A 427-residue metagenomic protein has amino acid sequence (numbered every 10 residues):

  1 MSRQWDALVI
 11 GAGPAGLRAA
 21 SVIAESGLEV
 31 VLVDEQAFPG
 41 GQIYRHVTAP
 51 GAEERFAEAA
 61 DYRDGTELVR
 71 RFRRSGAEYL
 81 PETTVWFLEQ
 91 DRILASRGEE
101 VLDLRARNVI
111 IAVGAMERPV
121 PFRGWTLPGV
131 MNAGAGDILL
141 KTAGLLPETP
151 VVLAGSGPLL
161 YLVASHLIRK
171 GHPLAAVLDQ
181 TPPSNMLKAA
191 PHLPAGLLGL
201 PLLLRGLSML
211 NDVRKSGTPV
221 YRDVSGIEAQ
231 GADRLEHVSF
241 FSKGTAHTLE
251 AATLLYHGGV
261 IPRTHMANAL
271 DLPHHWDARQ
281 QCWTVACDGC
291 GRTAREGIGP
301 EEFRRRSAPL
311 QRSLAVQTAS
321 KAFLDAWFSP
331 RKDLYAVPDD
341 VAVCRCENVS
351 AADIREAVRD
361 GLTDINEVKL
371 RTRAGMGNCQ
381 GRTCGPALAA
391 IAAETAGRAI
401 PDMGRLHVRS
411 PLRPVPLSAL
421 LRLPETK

Functional and structural regions predicted by a protein language model:
S2-N378, R382-K427: Residues forming the flavin
